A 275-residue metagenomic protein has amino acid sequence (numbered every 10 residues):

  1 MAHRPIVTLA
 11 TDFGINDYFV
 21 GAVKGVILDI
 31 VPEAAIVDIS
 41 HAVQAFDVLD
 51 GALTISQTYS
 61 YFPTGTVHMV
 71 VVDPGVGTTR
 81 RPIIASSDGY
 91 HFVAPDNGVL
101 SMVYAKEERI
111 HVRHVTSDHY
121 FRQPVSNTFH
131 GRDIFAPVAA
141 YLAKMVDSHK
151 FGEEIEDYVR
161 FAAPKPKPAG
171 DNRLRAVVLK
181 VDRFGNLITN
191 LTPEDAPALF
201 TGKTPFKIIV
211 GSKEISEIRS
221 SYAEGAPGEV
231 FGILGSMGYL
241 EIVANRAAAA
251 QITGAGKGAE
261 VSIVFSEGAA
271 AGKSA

Functional and structural regions predicted by a protein language model:
R4-A45: N-terminal glycine-rich anion-binding loop in soluble enzyme alpha/beta folds
P5-I6, I30-E33, V48-L53, P63-G65 (+2 more regions): Active-site histidine-anchored catalytic micro-motif
P5-T8, A34-V37, T66-M69, P82-I84 (+9 more regions): Structural motif
I30-A34, T58-F62, K106, Y141-H149: Change "in soluble alpha/beta enzymes" to "in soluble alpha/beta proteins
D38-T58: N-terminal beta-loop-helix "entrance" segment that forms/cooperates in small-molecule cofactor or anionic ligand
R122-L191, D195-F200: Anionic-ligand-binding alpha/beta catalytic cores of soluble enzymes and soluble regulatory domains that recognize
N190-G254: A conserved acidic, glycine/proline-rich C-terminal tail/linker
K203, Q251-I252, K257-A275: Pepsin/retropepsin-fold aspartyl endopeptidases
